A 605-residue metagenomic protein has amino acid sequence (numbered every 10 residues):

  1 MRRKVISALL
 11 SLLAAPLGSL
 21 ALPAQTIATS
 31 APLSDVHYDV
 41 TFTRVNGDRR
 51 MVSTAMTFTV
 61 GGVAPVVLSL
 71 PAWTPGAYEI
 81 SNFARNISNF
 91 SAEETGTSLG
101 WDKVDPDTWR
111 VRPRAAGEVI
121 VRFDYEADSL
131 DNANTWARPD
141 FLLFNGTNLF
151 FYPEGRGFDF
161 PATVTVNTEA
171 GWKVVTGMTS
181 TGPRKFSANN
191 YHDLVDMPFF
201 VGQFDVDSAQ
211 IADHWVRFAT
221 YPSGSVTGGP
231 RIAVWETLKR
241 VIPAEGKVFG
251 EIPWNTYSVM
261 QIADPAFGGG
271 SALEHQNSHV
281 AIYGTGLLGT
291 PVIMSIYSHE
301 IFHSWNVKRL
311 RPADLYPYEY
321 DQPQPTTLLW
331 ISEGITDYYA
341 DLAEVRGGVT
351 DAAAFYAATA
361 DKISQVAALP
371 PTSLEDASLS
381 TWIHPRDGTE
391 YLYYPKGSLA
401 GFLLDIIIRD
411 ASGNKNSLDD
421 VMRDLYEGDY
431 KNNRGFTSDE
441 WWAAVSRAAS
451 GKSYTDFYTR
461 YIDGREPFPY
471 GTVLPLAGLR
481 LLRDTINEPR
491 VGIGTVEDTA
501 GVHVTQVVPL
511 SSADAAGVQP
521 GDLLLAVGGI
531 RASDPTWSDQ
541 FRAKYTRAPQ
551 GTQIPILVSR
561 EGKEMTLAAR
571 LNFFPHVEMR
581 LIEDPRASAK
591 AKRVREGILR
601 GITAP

Functional and structural regions predicted by a protein language model:
S7-A21: Bacterial N-terminal signal peptides
Q25-W73: Early extracytoplasmic/domain-onset interaction patches
R44-V45, T57, G76-R138: A surface-exposed beta-strand-loop module
V52-A84, F151-E169: Surface-exposed beta-strand/loop patches in extracellular or lumenal glycoproteins
M56, D205-L329: Juxtacatalytic substrate-recognition/specificity segment
F83-N89, N148, G155, D159-T179 (+6 more regions): Zn2+-dependent metallopeptidase catalytic core
R114, R122-V201: Extended, low-hydrophobicity, Ser/Thr/Pro/Gly-biased non-transmembrane segments
A340-D341, V349-P605: C-terminal recognition in membrane/secretory proteostasis and scaffolding
